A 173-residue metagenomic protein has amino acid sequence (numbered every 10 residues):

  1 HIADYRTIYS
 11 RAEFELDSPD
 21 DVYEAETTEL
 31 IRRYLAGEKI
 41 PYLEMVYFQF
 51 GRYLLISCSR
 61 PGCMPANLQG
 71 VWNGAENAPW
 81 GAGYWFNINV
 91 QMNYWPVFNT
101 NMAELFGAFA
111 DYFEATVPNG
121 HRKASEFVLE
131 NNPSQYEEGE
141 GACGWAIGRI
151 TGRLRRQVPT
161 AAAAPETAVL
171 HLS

Functional and structural regions predicted by a protein language model:
H1-Y84, M102-S125: Acidic/polar, glycine-enriched structural segments that form the non-catalytic walls/loops of the carbohydrate-binding
P79-S173: Aromatic-rich carbohydrate-recognition surfaces in CAZymes
